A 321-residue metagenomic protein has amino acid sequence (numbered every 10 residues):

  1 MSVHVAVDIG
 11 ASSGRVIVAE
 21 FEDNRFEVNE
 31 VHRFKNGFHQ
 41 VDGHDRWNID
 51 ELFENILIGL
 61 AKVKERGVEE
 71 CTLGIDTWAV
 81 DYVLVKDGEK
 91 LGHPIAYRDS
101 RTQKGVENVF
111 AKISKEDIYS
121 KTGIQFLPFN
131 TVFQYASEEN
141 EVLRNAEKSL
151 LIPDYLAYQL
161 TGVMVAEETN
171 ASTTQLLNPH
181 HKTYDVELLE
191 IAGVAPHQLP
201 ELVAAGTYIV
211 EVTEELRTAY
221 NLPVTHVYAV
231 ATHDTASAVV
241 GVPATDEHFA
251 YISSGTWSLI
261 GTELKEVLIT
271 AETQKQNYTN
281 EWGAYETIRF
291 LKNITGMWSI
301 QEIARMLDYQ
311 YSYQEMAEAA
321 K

Functional and structural regions predicted by a protein language model:
M1-G92, S120, N145, R217-V227: N-terminal glycine/serine-rich phosphate-binding loop of ATP-dependent small-molecule kinases, especially carbohydrate
V5-A6, V18, F110-T122, F133-L151 (+4 more regions): Active-site core segments that coordinate phosphate-bearing ligands/cofactors across diverse enzyme families
A11-S13, W78-D81, Q103, T232-A238 (+1 more regions): Glycine-rich phosphate/pyrophosphate-binding beta-alpha loops
Q40-G43, K104-V109, L176-N178, V212: Short, charged, surface-exposed secondary-structure boundary motifs
V41, A61-Y97, T122-F129, A157-N178 (+1 more regions): Short beta-strand-loop/turn "lid" adjacent to the catalytic site in phosphate-handling enzymes
I95-S114: Short alpha-helix plus adjacent loop in nuclease-associated cores
V186-A205: A conserved helix-loop-beta module that forms one wall/lid of the active-site cleft in ATP-utilizing catalytic domains
A204-V212, T232: Glycine-rich phosphate-binding loops at beta-strand->alpha-helix junctions
